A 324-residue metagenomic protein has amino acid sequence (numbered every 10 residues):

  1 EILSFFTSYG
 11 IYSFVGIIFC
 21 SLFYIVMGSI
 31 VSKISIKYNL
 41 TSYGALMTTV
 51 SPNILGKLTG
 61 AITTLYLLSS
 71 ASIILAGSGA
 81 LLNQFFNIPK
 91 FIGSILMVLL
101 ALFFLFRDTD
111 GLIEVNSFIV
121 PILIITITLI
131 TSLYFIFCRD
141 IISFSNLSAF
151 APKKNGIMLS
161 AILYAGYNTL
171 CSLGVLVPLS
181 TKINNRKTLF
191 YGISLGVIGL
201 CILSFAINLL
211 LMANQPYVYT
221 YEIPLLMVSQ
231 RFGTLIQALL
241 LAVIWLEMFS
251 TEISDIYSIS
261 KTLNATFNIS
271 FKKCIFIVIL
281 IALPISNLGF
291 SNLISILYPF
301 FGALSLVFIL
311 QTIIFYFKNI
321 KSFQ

Functional and structural regions predicted by a protein language model:
S4-S32, Y191-I202, L297-F301, S305-L306: Extracellular loop-to-transmembrane helix junctions
T7, I34, I73-Q84, V98-I119 (+2 more regions): Membrane-water interface regions at transmembrane-helix termini and the short interhelical loops of multi-pass membrane
S8-S13, K37-Y66, Q84-P89, L225-L240 (+2 more regions): Transmembrane-helix boundary/entry motifs in multi-pass membrane transporters
S13-G16, T64-L67, A71, T131-R139 (+2 more regions): Hydrophobic, membrane-embedded alpha-helices of multi-pass small-molecule transporters
I18-G44, A206-L210, N214: Juxtamembrane transmembrane-helix boundary signature
T49-G60, I119-F135, G196-N208, C274-L280 (+1 more regions): Small-residue-rich segments of transmembrane alpha-helices in multi-pass membrane proteins, especially helix faces
L68, K90, A101, L105 (+2 more regions): Hydrophobic alpha-helical segments and their helix-loop junctions in multi-pass secondary transporters
A149-F150, L211-T234: Membrane-interface interhelical connector segments
